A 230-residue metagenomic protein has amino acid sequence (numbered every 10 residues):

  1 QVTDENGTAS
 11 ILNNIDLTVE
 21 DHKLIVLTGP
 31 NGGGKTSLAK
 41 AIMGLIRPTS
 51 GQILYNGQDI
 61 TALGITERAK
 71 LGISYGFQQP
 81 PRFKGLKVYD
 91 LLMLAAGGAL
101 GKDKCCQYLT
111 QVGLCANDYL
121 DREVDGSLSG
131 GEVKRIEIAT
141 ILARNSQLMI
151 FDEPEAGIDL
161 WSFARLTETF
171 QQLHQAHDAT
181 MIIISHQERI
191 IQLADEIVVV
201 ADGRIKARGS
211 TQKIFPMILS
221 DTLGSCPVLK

Functional and structural regions predicted by a protein language model:
I11-L12: Conserved structural motif at the start of ABC-family nucleotide-binding domains
T28-P30: The feature captures the beta-strand-to-loop junction immediately N-terminal to the Walker
M43: Helix-to-loop junction immediately C-terminal to a conserved catalytic motif
G51-Q58, L71, K104: Conserved ABC transporter NBD signature motif
D59-S74, I218: ABC ATPase NBD coupling module
Q79, G85-K104: Q-loop/switch helix immediately C-terminal to the Walker
E153-P154: Walker B catalytic motif
R204-P227: Conserved beta-strand-loop-alpha-helix hinge in the C-terminal portion of ABC ATPase nucleotide-binding domains
